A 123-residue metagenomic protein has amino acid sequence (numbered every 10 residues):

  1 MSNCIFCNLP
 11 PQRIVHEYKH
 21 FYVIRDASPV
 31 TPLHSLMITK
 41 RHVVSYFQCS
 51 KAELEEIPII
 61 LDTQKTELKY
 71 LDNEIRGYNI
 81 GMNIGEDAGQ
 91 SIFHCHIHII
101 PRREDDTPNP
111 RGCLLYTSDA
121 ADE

Functional and structural regions predicted by a protein language model:
M1-H42, D87: Active-site microenvironments that recognize anionic phosphate/pyrophosphate groups
L36-P58: Short histidine-centered catalytic/ligand-binding loop motif
T39, H94-I100: Histidine-centered divalent metal-coordination motifs
A52-Y70: Long, well-ordered alpha-helical scaffolding segments within enzyme catalytic domains, especially pronounced
D72-G85: A short glycine-rich, hydrophobically flanked beta-strand micro-motif that places a catalytic Asp/Glu for divalent metal
G85-I92, P108: Acidic pyrophosphate-coordinating catalytic loop
P101-P108: C-terminal structural segments of small proteins and small subunits
Y116-A121: Conserved small/polar residues in nucleotide/adenosyl-binding loops
